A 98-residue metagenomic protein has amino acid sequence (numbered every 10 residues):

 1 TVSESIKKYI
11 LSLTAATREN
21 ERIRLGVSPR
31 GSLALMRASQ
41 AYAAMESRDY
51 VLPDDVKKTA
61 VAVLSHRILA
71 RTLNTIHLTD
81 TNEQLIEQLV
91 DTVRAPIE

Functional and structural regions predicted by a protein language model:
T1-E21: Phosphate-sensing "switch" segment of ASCE/P-loop ATPases
E19-E98: C-terminal engagement/docking regions of AAA+ P-loop ATPases
